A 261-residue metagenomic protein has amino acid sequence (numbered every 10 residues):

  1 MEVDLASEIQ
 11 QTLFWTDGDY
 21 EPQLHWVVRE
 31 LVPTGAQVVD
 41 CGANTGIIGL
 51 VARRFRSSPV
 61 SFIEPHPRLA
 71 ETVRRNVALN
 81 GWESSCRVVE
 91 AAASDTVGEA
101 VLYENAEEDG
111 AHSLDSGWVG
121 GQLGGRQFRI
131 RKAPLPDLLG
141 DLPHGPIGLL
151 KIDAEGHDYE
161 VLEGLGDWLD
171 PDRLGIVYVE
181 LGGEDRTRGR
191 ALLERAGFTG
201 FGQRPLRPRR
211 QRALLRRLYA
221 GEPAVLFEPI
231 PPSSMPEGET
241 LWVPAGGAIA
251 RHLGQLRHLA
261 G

Functional and structural regions predicted by a protein language model:
M1-G261: Phosphate/nucleotide-binding beta-alpha loop and adjacent structural elements of enzyme active sites
